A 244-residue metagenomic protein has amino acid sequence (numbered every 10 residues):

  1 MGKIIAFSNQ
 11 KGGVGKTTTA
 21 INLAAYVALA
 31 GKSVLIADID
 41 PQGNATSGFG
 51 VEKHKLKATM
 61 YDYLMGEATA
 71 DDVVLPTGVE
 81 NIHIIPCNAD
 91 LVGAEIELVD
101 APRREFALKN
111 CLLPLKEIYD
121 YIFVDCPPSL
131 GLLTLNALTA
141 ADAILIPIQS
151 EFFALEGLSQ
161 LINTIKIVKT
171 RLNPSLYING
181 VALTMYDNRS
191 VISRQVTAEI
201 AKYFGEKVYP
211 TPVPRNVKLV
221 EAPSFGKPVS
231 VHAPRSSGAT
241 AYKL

Functional and structural regions predicted by a protein language model:
M1-L244: P-loop NTP-binding core
